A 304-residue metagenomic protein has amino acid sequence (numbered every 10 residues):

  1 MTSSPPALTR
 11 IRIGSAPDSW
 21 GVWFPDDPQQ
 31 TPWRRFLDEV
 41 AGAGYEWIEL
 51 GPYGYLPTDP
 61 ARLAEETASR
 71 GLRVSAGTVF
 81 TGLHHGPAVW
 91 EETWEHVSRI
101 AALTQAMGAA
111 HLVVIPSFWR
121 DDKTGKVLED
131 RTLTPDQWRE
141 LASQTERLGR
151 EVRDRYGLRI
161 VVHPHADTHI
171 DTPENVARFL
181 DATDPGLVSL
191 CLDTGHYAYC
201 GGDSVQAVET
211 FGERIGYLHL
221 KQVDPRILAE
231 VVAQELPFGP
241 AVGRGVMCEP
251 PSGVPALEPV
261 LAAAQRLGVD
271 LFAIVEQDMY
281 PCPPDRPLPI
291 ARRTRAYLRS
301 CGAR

Functional and structural regions predicted by a protein language model:
M1-H111, P135, R139, E146-R147 (+5 more regions): N-terminal pre-domain/capping segments
S3, V89-L190, D270, R286: Active-site acidic/histidine proton-transfer and metal-coordination neighborhood in alpha/beta enzyme cores
A7, S15, W47-I48, A142-V254 (+1 more regions): Acidic/histidine-rich catalytic cores of soluble enzymes
F24-P28, W47-R62, G82-T93, R120 (+5 more regions): Acidic-and-aromatic substrate-binding clefts and catalytic sites of carbohydrate-active enzymes
D27-T31, F118-V127, I227-P240: Short, flexible, mixed-charge acidic loops at enzyme active sites
E46, R73, A110, L158 (+2 more regions): Short acidic/polar active-site loop segments enriched in Thr and Asp
P251-L267: A short, acidic, amphipathic alpha-helical segment used as a generic capping/interface helix at domain edges
I274-D278: Short acidic/histidine-rich active-site segments
